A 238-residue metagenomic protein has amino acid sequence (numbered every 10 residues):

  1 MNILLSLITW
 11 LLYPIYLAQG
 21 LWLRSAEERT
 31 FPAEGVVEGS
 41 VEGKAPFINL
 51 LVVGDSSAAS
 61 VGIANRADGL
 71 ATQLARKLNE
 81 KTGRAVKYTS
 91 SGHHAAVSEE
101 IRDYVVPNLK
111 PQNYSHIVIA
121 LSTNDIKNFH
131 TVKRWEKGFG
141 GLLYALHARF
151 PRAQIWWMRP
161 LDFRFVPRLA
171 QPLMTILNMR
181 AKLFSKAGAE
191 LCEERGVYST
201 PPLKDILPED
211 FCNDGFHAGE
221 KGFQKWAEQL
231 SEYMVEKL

Functional and structural regions predicted by a protein language model:
M1-L51, S231, V235-L238: N-terminal secretory targeting modules
N49-L51, S57-K137: Conserved SGNH/GDSL esterase-like catalytic core that processes O-acyl groups on lipids and polysaccharides
R66, H130-G138, P172-R180, A218-G222: Alpha-helix N-cap and loop-to-helix initiation/capping positions
A120, M158-R159: Alpha/beta-hydrolase-fold catalytic nucleophile elbow
F139-Y144, S185: Generic structural signal for well-ordered alpha-helices, preferentially at hydrophobic/aromatic core positions
F150-Q154: A short helix->loop->beta-strand "cap" motif at the edges of active sites that frequently abuts
F165-P201: Substrate-gating cap/lid alpha-helix
D214-L238: Histidine-centered active-site loop/cap adjacent to the catalytic His in serine esterases/O-acetyl transfer systems
